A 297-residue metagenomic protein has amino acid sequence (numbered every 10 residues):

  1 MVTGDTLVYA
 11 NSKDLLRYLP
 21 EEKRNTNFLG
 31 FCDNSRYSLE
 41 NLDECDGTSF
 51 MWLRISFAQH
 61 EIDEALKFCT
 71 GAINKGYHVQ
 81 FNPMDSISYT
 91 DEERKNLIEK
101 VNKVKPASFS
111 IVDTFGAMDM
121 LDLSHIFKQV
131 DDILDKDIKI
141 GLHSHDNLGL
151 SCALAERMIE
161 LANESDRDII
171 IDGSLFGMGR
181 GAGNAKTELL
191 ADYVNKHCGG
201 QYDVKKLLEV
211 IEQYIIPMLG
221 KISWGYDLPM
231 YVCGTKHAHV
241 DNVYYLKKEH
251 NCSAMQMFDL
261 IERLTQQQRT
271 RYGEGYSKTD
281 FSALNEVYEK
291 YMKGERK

Functional and structural regions predicted by a protein language model:
M1-K297: Catalytic cores and adjacent flexible loops of soluble metabolic enzymes that perform enolate/carbanion chemistry on
